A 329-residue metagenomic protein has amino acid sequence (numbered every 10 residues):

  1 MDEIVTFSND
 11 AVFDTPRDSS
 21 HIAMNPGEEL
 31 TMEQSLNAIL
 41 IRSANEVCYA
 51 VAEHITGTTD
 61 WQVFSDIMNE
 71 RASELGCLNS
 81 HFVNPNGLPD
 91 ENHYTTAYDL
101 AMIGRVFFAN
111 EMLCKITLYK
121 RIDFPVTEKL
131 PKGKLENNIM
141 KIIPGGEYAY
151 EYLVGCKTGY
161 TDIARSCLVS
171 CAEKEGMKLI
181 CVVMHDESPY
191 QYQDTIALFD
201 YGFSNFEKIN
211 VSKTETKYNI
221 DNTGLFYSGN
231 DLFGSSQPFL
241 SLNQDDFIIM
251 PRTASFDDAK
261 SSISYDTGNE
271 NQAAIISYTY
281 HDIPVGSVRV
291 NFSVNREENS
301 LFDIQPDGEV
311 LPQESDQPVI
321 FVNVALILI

Functional and structural regions predicted by a protein language model:
M1-Y98, F107-E111: Active-site-adjacent loops and short helices of periplasmic peptidoglycan-processing enzymes
C77-L78, N92-Y94, Y98-D99, G104-I327: Domain-terminus/edge residues, biased toward the C-terminal soluble/receptor-binding domains of extracytoplasmic
